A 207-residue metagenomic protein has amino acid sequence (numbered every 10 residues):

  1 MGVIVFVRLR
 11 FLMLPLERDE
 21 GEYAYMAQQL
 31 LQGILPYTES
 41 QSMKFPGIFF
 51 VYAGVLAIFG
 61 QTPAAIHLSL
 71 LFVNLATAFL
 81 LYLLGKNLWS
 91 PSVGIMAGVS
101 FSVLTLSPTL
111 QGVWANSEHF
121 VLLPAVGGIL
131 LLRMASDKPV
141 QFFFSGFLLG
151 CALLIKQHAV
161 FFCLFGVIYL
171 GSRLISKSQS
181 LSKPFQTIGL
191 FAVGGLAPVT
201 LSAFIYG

Functional and structural regions predicted by a protein language model:
G2, L68-L88, M96, V103 (+1 more regions): Transmembrane-helix motifs of polytopic, lipid-linked glycan transferases
I4, A97-T105, L149, L153 (+1 more regions): Short helix- or helix-capping micro-motifs that position conserved polar/aromatic residues at function-defining sites
L12-M26, E39-G54, Q61-A64: Extracytoplasmic catalytic/substrate-binding loops of multi-pass membrane glycan-assembly enzymes
Y23, S178, K183-G207: Transmembrane-lumen/periplasm boundary regions of multi-pass, lipid-linked membrane glycan transferases
P46, F50, G60-F79, Q111: Loop-to-helix entry region of an early transmembrane alpha helix in multi-pass inner-membrane enzymes
G112-F120: Short acidic/glycine- and proline-prone juxtamembrane loop motifs at membrane-interface regions of multi-pass membrane
V126-F144, G171-Q179: Membrane-interface transmembrane helices that cradle and orient dolichyl/undecaprenyl
Q141-Q157, C163-I168, G194-A197: Membrane-interface alpha helices of multi-pass inner-membrane proteins
